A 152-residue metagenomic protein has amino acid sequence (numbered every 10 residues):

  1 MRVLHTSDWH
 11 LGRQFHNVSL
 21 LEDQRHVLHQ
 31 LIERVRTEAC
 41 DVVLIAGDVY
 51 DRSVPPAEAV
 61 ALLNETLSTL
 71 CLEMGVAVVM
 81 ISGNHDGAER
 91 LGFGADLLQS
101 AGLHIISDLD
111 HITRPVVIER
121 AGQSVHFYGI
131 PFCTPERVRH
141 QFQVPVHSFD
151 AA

Functional and structural regions predicted by a protein language model:
M1-S68: N-terminal active-site segment of His-dependent metallophosphoesterases
T6-S7, V43-D48, A77-N84, H104-L109: Active-site neighborhood of phospho(di)ester-bond hydrolases with catalytic His/Asp-centered motifs
Q30-R34, C71-E73, I106-D110, P135: Short, surface-exposed, polar/charged, turn-prone segments marking secondary-structure boundaries
V35-A39, M74, A121-G122: Glycine-rich phosphate-binding loop signature in dinucleotide/nucleotide-binding domains
V42, E58-S82, A88-L91, L97-S100: Glycine-rich, N-terminal phosphate-binding loop and its surrounding beta-alpha-beta segment
P55, S82-A152: His/Asp/Glu-rich metal-coordinating catalytic cores of metallo-dependent phosphodiesterases/hydrolases acting on
